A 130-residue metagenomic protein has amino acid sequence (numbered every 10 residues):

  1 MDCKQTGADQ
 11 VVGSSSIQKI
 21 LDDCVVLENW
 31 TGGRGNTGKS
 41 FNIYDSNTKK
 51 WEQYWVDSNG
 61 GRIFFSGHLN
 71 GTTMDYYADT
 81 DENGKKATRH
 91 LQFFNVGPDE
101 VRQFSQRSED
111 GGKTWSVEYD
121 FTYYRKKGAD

Functional and structural regions predicted by a protein language model:
M1-D130: Hydrophobic small-molecule pocket/channel-lining residues, especially in calycin-type beta-barrels
